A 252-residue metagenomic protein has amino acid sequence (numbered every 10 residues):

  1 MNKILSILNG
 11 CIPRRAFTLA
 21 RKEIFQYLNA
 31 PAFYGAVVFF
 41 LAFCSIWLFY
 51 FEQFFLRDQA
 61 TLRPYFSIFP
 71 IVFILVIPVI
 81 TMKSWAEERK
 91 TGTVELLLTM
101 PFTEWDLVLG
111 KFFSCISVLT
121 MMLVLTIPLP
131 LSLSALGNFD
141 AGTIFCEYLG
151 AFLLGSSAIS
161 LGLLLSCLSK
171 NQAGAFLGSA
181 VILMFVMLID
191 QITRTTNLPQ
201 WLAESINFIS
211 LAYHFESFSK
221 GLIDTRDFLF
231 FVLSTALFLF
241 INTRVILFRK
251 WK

Functional and structural regions predicted by a protein language model:
N2-Y34: Aromatic- and glycine-rich beta-strand/loop motifs that create alpha-glucan
Y34-V38, I144-L149, F176-L177, F228-V232: Hydrophobic alpha-helical transmembrane segments
F39, F43, S114, G150 (+1 more regions): Transmembrane alpha-helical core residues of multi-pass small-molecule transporters, especially secondary transporters
I46-F49, Q59, V72, F113-A173 (+1 more regions): Secretory targeting signals
F51-F54, Q59, A175-V245, K252: Terminal transmembrane helical anchor/hairpin motif
F66-E87: Long, hydrophobic alpha-helical segments
I77-T81, L129, S160-L161, I241-N242: Hydrophobic/aromatic residues in alpha-helical transmembrane segments
S84-S114: Helix-loop-helix units of permease transmembrane domains in multi-pass membrane transporters, especially ABC
